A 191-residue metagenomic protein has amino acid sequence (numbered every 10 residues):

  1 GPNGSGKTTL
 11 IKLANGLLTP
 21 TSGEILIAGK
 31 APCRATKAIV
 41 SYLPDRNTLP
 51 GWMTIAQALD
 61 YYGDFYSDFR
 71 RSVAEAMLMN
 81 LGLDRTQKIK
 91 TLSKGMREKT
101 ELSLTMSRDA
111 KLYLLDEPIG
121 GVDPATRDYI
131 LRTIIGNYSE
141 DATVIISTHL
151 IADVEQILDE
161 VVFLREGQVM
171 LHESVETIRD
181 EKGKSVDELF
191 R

Functional and structural regions predicted by a protein language model:
N15: Helix-to-loop junction immediately C-terminal to a conserved catalytic motif
S22-T36: Conserved ABC transporter NBD signature motif
D45-T100: ABC-family P-loop ATPase nucleotide-binding domains
Y113-E117, V122: Catalytic Walker B motif of ABC-type/P-loop ATPase nucleotide-binding domains
V154-Q156: A short, surface-exposed alpha-helical micro-motif characterized by mixed small hydrophobic and charged/polar residues
H172-E173: ABC ATPase "signature
